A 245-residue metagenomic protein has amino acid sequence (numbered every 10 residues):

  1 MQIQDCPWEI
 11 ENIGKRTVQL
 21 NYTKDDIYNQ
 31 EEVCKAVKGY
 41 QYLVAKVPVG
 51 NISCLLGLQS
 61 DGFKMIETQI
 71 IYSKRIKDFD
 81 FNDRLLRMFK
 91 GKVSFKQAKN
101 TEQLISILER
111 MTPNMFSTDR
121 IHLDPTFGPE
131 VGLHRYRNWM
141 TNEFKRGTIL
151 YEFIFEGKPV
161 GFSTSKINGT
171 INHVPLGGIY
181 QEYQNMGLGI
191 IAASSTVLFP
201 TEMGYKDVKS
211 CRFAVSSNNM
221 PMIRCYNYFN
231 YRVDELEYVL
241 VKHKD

Functional and structural regions predicted by a protein language model:
M1-I13, R75-E102: Conserved N-terminal entry element of GNAT/NAT acetyltransferase domains
Y22-T23, A45-S53, Y180, C211-I223 (+1 more regions): Conserved beta-strand-loop-alpha-helix junction that forms the acyl-donor binding cleft
K24, K92-D119: A short beta-loop-alpha structural element at the N-terminal edge of CoA-dependent acyl/N-acetyltransferase catalytic
D26-A36, I179, N185-E202, R224 (+1 more regions): Conserved acetyl-CoA-binding loop-helix of GNAT-fold acetyltransferases
K38-P48, I171, P200-V215: Conserved GNAT acetyl-CoA-binding A-motif
V47, G147-S163: Conserved beta-hairpin
G50-M65, S217-E235: Conserved active-site alpha-helix within GNAT-family acetyltransferase domains
S53-C54, F127-L150: Active-site rim helix/loop that mediates acceptor-substrate recognition in acyltransferases
